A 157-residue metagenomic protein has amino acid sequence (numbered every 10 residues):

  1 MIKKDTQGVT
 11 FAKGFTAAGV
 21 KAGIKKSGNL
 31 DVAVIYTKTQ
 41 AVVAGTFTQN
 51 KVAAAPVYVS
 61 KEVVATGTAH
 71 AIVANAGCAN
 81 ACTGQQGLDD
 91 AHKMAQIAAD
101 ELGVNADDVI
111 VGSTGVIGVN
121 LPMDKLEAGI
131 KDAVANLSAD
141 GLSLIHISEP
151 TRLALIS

Functional and structural regions predicted by a protein language model:
M1-T48: N-terminal amphipathic/basic leader segments beginning at the initiator methionine
G28-D31, V52-A54, T66-A71, V104-D108 (+1 more regions): Short coil/turn connectors at secondary-structure junctions
I35-T68: Active-site-flanking structural segment that lines cofactor/substrate pockets
I35-Y36, V73-N75, V111-S113: Short beta-strand segments
V73-L102: Alpha-helical support elements that line or immediately flank enzyme active sites and cofactor-binding pockets
A81, Q96-L102, V111-E127: Hydrophobic alpha-helical hairpins/lids featuring a short glycine-rich hinge
L121-L144: Glycine-rich and small/hydrophobic secondary-structure elements
I145-S157: Single conserved hydrophobic/aromatic residue that forms the stacking wall/gate of nucleotide- or nucleobase-binding
